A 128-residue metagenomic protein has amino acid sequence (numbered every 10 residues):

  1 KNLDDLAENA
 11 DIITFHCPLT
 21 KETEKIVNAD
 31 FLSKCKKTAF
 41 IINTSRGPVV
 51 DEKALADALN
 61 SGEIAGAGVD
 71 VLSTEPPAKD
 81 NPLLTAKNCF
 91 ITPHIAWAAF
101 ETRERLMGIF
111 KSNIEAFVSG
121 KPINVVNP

Functional and structural regions predicted by a protein language model:
K1-N2: Short acidic-hydrophobic, aromatic-tinged amphipathic segments that line or gate anion-handling sites
D5-I26, F40-N43: Rossmann-like NAD(P)-binding element
D5-N9, F31-K34, P82-L83: Structural alpha-helical scaffold elements that stabilize or flank donor/cofactor-binding regions in carbohydrate
E22-I41, E52-A56: Rossmann-fold NAD(P) dinucleotide-binding segment
T38, T44-P128: Rossmann-like dinucleotide-binding domain for NAD(H)/NADP(H)
